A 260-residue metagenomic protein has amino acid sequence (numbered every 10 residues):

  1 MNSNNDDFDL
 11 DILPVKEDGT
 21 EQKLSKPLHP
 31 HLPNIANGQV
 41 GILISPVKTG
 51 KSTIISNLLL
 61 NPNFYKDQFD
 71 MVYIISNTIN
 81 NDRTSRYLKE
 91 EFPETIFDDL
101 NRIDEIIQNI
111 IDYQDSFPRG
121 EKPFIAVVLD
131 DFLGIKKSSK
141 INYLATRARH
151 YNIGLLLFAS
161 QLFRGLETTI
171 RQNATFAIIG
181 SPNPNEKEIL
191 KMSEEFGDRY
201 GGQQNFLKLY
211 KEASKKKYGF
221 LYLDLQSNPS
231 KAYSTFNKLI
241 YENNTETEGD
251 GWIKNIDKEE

Functional and structural regions predicted by a protein language model:
M1-P30, I79: N-terminal pre-Walker A segment at the start of P-loop NTPase domains
N2, K26-K48, I54, F64 (+5 more regions): P-loop NTPase motor core of the ASCE superfamily
Q39-P62, D67, N77-I79, F97-G202: Conserved P-loop NTPase motor cores
M71-R86: Conserved Walker A/P-loop ATP-binding site and its immediately adjacent core in helicase/helicase-like ATPase domains
Y73, G154-L156, L221: A structural signal for isolated positions on well-ordered beta-strands in alpha/beta enzyme cores
R86-L100: Active-site regions of enzymes building and remodeling cell-envelope glycoconjugates
Y87-E91, I170-R171, A213: Short, conserved catalytic or adaptor-binding loops enriched in Gly and charged residues
